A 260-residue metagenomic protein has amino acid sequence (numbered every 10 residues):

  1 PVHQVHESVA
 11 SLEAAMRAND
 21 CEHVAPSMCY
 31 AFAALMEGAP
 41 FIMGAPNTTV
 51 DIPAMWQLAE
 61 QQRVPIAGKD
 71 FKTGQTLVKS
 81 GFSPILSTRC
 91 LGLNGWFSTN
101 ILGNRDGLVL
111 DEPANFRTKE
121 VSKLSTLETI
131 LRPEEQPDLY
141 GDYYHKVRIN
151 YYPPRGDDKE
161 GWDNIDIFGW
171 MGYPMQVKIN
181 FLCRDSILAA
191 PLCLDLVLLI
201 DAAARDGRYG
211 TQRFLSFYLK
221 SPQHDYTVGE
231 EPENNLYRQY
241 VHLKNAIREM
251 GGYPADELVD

Functional and structural regions predicted by a protein language model:
P1-S80, P84: N-terminal Rossmann-like NAD(P) cofactor-binding subdomain of oxidoreductases, focused on the glycine-rich
A25, C29, V50, T76 (+4 more regions): Conserved active-site and cofactor/substrate-binding residues in soluble primary-metabolism enzymes
G44, K69, W96, F168 (+1 more regions): Generic beta-strand/beta-sheet core signal
E60, V64, S83-L91, S98 (+2 more regions): Generic secondary-structure signature for well-ordered alpha-helical cores
A67-K69, T73-L139: Conserved anion/nucleotide-ligand pocket segment
T73-G74, F97-N104, D158, G169-Y173 (+2 more regions): Glycine-rich beta-alpha junction loops
L124-C183: Charge-patterned, long linear interaction tracts outside catalytic cores
F168-D260: C-terminal active-site/capping subdomain that shapes the small-molecule cofactor and substrate pocket of enzyme
